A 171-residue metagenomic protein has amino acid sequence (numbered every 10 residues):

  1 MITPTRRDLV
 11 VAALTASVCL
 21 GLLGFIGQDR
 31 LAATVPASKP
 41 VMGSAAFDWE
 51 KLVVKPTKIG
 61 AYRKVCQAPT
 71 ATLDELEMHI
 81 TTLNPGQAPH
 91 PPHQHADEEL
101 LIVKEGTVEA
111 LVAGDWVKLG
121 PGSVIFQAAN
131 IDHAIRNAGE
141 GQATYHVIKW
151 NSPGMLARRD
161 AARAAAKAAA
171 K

Functional and structural regions predicted by a protein language model:
I2-A16: N-terminal secretory signal peptides and thylakoid transit peptides that target proteins across membranes
D8, L22-E75, R158-K171: A short, N-terminal "cap"/entry segment at the start of jelly-roll beta-barrel domains of the cupin/DSBH fold
G60-K64, H79-H95: Conserved short histidine dyad/triad with adjacent acidic residue
L73, A129-M155: Ligand-binding loop in jelly-roll beta-barrel domains
L76-H79, H95, V124, N130 (+1 more regions): Aromatic/pi-system hotspot detector in well-structured domains
A96-V108, A113: Glycine- and acidic-residue-biased ligand/ion/polar-headgroup-sensing regions
G114-A129: Short acidic-glycine-tyrosine-enriched beta hairpin
